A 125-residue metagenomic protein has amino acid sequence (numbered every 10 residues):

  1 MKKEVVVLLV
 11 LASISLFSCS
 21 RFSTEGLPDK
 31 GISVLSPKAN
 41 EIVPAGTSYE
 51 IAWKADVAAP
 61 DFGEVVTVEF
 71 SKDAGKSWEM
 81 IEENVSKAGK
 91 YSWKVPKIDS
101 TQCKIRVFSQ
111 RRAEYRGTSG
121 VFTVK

Functional and structural regions predicted by a protein language model:
V5-I14: Sec-dependent N-terminal signal peptides
L16-S18: C-terminal motif of bacterial Sec signal peptides marking the signal peptidase cleavage site
S20-K125: Extended, solvent-exposed regions of the mature portions of secreted/cell-surface glycoproteins
